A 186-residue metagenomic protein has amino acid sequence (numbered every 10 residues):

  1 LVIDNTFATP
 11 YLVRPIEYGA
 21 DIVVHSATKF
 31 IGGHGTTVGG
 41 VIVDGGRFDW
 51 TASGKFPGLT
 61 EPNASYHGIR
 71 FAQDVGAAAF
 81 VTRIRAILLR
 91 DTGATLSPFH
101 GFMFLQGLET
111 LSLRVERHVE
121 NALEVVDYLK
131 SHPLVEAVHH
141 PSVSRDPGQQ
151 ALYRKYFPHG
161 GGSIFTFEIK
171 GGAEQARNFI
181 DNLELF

Functional and structural regions predicted by a protein language model:
L1-H132, H139: Conserved PLP-enzyme active-site core in the AAT-like
K130, L134-F186: Conserved C-terminal alpha-helix-loop-beta "cap" of PLP-dependent enzymes that closes/shapes the active-site mouth
